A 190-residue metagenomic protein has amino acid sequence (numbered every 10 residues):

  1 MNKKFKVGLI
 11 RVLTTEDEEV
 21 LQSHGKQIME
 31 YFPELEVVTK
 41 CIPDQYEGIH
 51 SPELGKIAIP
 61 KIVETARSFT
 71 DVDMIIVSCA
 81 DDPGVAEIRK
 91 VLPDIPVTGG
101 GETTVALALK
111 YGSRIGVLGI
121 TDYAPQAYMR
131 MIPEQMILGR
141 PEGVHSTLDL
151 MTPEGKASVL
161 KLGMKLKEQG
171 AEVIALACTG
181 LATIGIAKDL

Functional and structural regions predicted by a protein language model:
M1-L190: Non-catalytic structural scaffold of enzyme domains
